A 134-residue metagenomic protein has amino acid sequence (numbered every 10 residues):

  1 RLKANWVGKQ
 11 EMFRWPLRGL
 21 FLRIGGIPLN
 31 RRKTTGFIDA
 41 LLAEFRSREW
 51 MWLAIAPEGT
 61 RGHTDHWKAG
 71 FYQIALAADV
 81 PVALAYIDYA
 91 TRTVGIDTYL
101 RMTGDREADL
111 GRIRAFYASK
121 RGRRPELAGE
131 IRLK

Functional and structural regions predicted by a protein language model:
R1-S119, R123-L127, I131-K134: Soluble catalytic domains of membrane acyltransferases
